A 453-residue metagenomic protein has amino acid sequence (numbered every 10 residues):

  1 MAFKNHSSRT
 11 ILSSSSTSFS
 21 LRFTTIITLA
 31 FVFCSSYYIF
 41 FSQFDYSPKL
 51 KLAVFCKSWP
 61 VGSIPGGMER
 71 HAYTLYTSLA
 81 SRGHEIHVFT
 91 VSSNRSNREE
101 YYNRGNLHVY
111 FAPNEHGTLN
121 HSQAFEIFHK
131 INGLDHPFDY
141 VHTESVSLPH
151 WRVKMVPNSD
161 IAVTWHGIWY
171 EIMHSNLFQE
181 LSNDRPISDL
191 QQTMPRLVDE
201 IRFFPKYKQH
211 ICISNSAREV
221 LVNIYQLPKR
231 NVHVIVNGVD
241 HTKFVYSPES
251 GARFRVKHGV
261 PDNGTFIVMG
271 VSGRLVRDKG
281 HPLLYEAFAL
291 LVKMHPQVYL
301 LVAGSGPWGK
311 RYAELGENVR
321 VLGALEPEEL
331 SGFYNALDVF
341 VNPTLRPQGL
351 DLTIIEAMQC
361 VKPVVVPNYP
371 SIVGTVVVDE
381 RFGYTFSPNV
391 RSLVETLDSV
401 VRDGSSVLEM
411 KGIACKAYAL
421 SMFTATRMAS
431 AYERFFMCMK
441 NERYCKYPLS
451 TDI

Functional and structural regions predicted by a protein language model:
W169, P186-H210: Membrane-proximal helix-turn-helix segments that form the acceptor-binding/catalytic region of lipid-linked
S216, G238: Carbohydrate-associated surface elements
P261-K279, Y285-A289: Conserved donor-binding/catalytic core segment of Leloir-type glycosyltransferases
G309-E328: Nucleotide-activated donor-binding/catalytic signature segment of Leloir-type glycosyltransferases, i.e., the conserved
A324-L325, F333-L337: Short alpha-helical donor nucleotide-sugar binding micro-motif in glycosyltransferases
N335-G349, K362: Acidic donor-binding loop of glycosyltransferase active sites
P363-P367: Short hydrophobic beta-strand element within catalytic cores of glycosyltransferases and related nucleotide-activated
V378-R391, S399-S405: Conserved acidic donor-binding segment of nucleotide-sugar-dependent glycosyltransferases
